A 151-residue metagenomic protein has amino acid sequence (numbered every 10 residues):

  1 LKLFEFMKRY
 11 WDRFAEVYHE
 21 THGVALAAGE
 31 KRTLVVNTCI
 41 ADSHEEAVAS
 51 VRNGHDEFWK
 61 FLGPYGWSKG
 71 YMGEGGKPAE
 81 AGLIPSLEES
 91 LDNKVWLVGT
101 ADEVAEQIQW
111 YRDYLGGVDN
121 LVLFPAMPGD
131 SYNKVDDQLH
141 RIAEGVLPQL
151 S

Functional and structural regions predicted by a protein language model:
L1-S151: Active-site-adjacent structural elements that line small-molecule/cofactor binding pockets in enzymes
